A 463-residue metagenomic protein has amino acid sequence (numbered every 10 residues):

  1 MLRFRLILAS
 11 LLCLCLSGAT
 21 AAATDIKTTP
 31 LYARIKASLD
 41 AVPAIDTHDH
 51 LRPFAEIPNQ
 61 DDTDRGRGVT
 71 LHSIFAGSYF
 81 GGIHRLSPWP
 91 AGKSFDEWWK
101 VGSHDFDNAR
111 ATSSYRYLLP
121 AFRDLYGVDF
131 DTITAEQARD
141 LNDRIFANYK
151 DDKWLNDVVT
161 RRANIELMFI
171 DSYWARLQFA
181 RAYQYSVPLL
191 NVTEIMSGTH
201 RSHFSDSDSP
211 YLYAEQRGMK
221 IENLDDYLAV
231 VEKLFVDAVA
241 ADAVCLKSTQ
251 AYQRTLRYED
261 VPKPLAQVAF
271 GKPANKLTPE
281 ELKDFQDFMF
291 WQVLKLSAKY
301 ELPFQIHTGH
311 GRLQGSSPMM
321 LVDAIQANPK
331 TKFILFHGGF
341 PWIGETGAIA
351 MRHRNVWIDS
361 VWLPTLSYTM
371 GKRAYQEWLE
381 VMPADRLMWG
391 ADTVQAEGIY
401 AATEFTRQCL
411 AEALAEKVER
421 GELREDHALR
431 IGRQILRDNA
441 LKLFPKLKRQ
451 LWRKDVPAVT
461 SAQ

Functional and structural regions predicted by a protein language model:
I7-S17: Bacterial N-terminal signal peptides
G18-A23: Boundary at the C-terminal end of the N-terminal hydrophobic targeting segment
D25-I45, F54, D61, V69-L125 (+3 more regions): Mid-to-C-terminal alpha-helical segments outside catalytic/metal-binding sites
D40, D61-Y183, S209, L224-D242: Alpha-helical scaffold segments that flank or form the walls of functional sites
P43-E56, F304-G309: Histidine-centered catalytic micro-motifs
H48, M168, L246, H307 (+4 more regions): Divalent metal-coordination and catalytic microenvironments
H50, Y173, N191-S197, T249-Q253 (+4 more regions): Active-site beta-loop-alpha junctions enriched in small/polar residues
K153-V159, E222-S248, T255-V356, M370-M388 (+2 more regions): Histidine/acidic residue-rich metal-binding segments in metalloenzymes
